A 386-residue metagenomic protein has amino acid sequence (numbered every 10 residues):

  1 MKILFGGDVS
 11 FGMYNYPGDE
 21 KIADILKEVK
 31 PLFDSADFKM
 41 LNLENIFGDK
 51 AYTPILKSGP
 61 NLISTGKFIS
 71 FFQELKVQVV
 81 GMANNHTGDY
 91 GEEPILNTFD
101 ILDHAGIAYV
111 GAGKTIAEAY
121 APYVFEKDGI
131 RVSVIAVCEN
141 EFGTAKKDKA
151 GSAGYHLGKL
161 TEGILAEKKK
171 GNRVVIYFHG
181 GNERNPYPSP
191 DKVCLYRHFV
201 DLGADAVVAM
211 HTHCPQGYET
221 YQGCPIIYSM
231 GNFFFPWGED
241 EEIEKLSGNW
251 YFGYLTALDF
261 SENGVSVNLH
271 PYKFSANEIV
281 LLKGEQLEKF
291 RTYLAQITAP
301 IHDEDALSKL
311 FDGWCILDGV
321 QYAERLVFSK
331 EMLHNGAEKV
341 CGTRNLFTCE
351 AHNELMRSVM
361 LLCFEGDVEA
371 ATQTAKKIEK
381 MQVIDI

Functional and structural regions predicted by a protein language model:
M1-A83, T87-G91: N-terminal catalytic scaffold of extracellular/periplasmic and nuclease hydrolases that process anionic headgroups
F5-G7, K39-E44, L75-N85, A108-G113 (+4 more regions): Active-site neighborhood of phospho(di)ester-bond hydrolases with catalytic His/Asp-centered motifs
G12-Y14, F47-K50, N85-F99, I116-A121 (+4 more regions): Active-site environment of divalent metal-dependent phosphoester hydrolases
M13-K27, L62, E126-V174, C194 (+1 more regions): Binuclear metal-dependent hydrolase catalytic cores centered on His/Asp/Glu-rich metal-binding motifs
A36-G48, I164-Y187: Short acidic, glycine-rich surface-loop motifs adjacent to enzyme active sites
A51-Q73, R173-D205: Active-site-proximal segments of metal-dependent phosphoesterases and phosphodiesterases across multiple
K76-V79, P190-Y254: Conserved beta-sheet core of the metallophosphoesterase superfamily
K245-I386: A short C-terminal boundary segment appended to hydrolase-like catalytic domains
